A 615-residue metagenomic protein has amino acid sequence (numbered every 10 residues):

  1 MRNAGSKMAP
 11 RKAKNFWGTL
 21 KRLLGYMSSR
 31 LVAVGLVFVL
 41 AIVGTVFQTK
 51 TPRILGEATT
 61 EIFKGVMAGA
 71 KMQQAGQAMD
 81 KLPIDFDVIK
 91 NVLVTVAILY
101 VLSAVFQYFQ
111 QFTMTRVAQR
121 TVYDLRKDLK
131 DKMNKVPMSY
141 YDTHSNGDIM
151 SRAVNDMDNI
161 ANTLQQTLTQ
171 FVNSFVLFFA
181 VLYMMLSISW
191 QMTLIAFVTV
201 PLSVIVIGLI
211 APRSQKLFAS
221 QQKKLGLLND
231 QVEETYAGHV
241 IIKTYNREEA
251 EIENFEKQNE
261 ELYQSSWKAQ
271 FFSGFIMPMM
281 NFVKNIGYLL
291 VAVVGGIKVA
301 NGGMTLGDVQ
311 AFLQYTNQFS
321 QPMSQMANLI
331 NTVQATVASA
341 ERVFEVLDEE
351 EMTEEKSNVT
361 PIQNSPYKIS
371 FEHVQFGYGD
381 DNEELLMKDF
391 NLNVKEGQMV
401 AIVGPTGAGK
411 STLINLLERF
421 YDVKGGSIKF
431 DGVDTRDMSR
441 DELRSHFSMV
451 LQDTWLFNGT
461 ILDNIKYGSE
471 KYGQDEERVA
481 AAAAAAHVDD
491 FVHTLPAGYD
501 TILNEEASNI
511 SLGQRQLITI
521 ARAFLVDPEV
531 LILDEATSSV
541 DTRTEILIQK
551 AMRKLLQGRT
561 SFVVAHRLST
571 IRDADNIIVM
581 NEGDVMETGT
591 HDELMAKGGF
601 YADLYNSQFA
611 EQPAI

Functional and structural regions predicted by a protein language model:
M1-T51, L55, F63-V92, F109-M114 (+9 more regions): Membrane-integrated ABC transporters
K21, V32-E57, V96, Q111-T115 (+5 more regions): Alpha-helical segments in transporter systems
M27, M114, N134-F178, A237: Juxtamembrane loop-to-helix connectors within ABC transporter transmembrane domains
S29, A33-V46, L99, Q166-S220 (+2 more regions): Transmembrane helices of ABC transporter permease
M138-S139, N155-L164, L168, R213-D230 (+5 more regions): An intracellular "coupling" helix at the cytosolic face of ABC transporter transmembrane type-1 domains
M184-V198, K268-E341, V346-L347: Helix-loop-helix
E355, I362-I615: ABC-type nucleotide-binding domain
